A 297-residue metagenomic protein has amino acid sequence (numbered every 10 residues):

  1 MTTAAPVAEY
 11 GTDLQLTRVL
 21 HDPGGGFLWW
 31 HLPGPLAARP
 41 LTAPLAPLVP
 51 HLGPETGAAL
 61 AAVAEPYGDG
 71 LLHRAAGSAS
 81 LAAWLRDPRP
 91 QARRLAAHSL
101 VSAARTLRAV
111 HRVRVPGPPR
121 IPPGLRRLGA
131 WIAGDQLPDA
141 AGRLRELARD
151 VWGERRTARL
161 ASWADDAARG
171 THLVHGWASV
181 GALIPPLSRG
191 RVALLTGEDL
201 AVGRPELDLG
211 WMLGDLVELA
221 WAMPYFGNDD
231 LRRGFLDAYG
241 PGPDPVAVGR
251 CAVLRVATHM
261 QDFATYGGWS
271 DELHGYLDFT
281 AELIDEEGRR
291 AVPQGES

Functional and structural regions predicted by a protein language model:
M1-L72, A76-A79, P186-V192, P293-S297: Conserved NTP-binding catalytic cores of kinases and kinase-like/nucleotidyltransferase enzymes across multiple kinase
T17-D22, W29, R159-L207: Active-site acidic catalytic loop and adjacent metal/ATP-binding pocket of ATP-dependent phosphoryl transfer enzymes
L52, L107-V115, L213, V217-A220: Protein kinase-like catalytic domain
W84-L125: Conserved kinase catalytic-core helix
V115-W177, P186-L187, D244, R290-E296: An alpha-helical support segment within catalytic cores of ATP-dependent transferases
E206-P241, R255-D271: Active-site activation/catalytic loop segments of kinase-like enzymes and analogous catalytic loops in related
P243-L254: All-alpha amphipathic helical-bundle segments outside canonical DNA-binding/catalytic cores that form hydrophobic
R255-S297: ATP/Mg2+ or Mg2+-diphosphate-binding catalytic cores that bind nucleotide phosphates or diphosphates via glycine-rich
